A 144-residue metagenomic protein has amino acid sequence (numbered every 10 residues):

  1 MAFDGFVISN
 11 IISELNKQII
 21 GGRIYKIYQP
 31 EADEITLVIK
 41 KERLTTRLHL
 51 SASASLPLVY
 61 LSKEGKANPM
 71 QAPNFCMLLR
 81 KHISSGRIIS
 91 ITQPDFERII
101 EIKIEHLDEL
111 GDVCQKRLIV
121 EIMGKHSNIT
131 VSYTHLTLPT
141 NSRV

Functional and structural regions predicted by a protein language model:
A2-I19, K66-R87, D95, K103-L110: A short, contiguous, amphipathic alpha-helix enriched in charged residues
V7-N10, E14, I19-K40: N-terminal-proximal low-complexity accessory segments that begin disordered and transition into the first
P30-P69: Polyanion/phosphate-binding surface patch
L37-K40, E101-L107: Short beta-strand segments that buttress and anchor functional surface loops
T46-L56, G111-G124: Extended Gly/Ser/Thr-rich low-complexity repeat segments, especially those forming or decorating extracellular
H82-I102, Q115-L118, M123, S127-I129: Alpha-helical scaffold/interaction cores of sigma-54-like transcription cofactors and many family A DNA polymerases
T134-T140: Conserved small/polar residues in nucleotide/adenosyl-binding loops
